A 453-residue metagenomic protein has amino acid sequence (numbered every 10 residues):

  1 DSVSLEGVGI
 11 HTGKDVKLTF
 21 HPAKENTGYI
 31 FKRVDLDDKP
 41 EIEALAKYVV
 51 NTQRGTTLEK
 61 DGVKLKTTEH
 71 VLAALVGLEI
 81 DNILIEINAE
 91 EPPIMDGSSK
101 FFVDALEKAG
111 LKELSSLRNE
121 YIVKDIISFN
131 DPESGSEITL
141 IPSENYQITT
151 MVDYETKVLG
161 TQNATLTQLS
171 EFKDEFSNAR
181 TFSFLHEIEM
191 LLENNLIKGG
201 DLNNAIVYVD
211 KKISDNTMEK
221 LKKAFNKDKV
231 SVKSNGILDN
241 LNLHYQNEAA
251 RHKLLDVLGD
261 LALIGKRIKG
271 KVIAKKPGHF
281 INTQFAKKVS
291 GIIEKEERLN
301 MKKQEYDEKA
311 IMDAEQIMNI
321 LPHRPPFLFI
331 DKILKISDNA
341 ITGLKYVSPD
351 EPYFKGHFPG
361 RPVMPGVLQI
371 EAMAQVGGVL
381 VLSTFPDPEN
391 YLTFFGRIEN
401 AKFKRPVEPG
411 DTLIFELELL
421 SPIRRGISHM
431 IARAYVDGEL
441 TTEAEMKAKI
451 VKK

Functional and structural regions predicted by a protein language model:
D1-D81, E86-M301: C-terminal regulatory domains involved in ligand/effector binding and gene-expression control
D1-S2, I311-I317, I414-F415: Short Pro/Gly-enriched beta-strand edge/turn motifs at strand-loop
N82, K271, D331-K335, N400: Extracellular/lumenal ectodomain signal focusing on beta-strand-rich modules and carbohydrate-recognition contexts
T165-F182, M364, A434-T442, M446-K452: Flexible glycine-rich active-site/ligand-binding loops centered on an Asp-His dyad
R251-I264, I333, V363-P388: Active-site helix/loop of acyl-thioester processing domains in fatty-acid/polyketide metabolism, spanning hotdog-fold
G265-A274, K302-I311, G377-I414, T441 (+1 more regions): Hydrophobic beta-strand-centered segment that forms part of the acyl-chain substrate-binding groove
K295-V363, N390-L392, K404-E408, L420 (+3 more regions): Non-catalytic linker/capping segments at the edges of enzyme domains
